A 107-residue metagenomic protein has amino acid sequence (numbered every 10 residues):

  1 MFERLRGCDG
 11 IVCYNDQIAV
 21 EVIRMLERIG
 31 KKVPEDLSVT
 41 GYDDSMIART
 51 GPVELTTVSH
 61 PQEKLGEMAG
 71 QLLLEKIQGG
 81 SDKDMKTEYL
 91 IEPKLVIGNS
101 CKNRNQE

Functional and structural regions predicted by a protein language model:
F2-Q106: Flexible loop/turn connectors
